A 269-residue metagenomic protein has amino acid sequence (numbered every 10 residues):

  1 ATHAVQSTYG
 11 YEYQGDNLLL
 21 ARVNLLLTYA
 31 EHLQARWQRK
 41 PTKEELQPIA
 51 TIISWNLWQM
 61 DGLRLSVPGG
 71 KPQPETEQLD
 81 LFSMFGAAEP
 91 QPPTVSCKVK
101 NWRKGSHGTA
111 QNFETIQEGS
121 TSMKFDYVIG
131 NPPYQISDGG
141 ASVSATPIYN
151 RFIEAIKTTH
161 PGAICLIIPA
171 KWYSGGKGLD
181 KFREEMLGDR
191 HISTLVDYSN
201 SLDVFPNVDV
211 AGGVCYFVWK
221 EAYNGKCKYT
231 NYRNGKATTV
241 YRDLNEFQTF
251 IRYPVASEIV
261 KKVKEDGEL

Functional and structural regions predicted by a protein language model:
A1-L195, N200-V204, D209-Y216, K220-N234: SAM-dependent methyltransferase catalytic region
N207-L269: Flexible, glycine-/basic-rich loop-and-beta segments that form/coincide with the SAM-dependent methyltransferase
